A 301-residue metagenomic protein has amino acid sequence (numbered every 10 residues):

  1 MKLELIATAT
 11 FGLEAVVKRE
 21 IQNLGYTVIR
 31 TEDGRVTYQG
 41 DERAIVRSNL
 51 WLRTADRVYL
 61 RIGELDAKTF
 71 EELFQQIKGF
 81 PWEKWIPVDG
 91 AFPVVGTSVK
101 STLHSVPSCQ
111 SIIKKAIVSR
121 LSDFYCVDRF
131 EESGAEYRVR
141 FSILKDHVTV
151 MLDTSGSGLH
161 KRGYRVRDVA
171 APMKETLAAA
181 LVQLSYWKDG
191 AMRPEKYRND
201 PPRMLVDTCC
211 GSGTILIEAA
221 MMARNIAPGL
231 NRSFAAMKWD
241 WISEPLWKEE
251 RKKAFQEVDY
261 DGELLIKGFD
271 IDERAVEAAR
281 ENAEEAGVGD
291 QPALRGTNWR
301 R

Functional and structural regions predicted by a protein language model:
M1-E4, R162-Y164: A short, structure-level motif marking secondary-structure boundaries and short turns
K2-Y137: Non-catalytic nucleic-acid substrate-recognition regions in nucleic-acid-modifying enzymes
D33, L152-T154, C209: Glycine-rich, histidine-containing beta strand-loop boundary motifs that form or position
D89, S108, I112, A116 (+6 more regions): Residues forming well-ordered secondary-structure scaffolds
T97, L144-L184: Class I S-adenosyl-L-methionine
M173-N298: Conserved S-adenosyl-L-methionine
R301: Short conserved loop adjoining the S-adenosyl-L-methionine
